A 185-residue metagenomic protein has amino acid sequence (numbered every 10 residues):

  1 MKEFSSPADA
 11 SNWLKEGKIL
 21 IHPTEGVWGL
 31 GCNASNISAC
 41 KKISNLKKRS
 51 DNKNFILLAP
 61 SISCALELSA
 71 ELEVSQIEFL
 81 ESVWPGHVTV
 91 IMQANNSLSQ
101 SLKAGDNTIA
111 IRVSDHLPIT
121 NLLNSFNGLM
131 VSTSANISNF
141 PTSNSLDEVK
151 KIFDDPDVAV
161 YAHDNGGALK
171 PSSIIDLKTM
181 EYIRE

Functional and structural regions predicted by a protein language model:
M1-E185: Active-site-adjacent structural elements in enzyme catalytic cores
